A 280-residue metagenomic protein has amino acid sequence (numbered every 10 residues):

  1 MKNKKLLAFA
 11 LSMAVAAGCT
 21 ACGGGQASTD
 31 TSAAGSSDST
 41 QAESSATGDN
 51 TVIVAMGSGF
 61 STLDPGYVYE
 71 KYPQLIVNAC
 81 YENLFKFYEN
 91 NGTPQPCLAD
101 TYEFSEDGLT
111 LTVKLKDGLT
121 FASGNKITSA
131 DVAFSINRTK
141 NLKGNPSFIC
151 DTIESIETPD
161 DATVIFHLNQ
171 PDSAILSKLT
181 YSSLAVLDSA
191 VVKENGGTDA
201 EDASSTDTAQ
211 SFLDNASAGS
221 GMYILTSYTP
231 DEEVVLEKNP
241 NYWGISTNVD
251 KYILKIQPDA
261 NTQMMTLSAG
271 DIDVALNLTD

Functional and structural regions predicted by a protein language model:
M1-V52, P65, R138, F148 (+3 more regions): Short, low-complexity disordered leader/linker segments with a strong preference for bacterial N-terminal type II
G48-S58, D100, T110-K114, V132-I136 (+4 more regions): Short, well-ordered beta-strand elements
A55-F104, N137, A218-G219: N-terminal lobe/hinge region of extracytoplasmic solute-binding protein
F60-Y67, N91-Q95, A174-S177, E233-V235 (+2 more regions): Short, solvent-exposed loop/turn elements at domain surfaces
Y88-E89, S182-S246, K251: Gly/Pro-rich hinge or "lid" segments in bacterial periplasmic/extracellular proteins
D100-K143, P159, I165, Q263-A269: Aromatic- and charge-enriched surface segment that lines or borders ligand/interaction sites
E103, D107, F148-A200: Surface-exposed binding/hinge segments that line and control ligand-binding clefts or catalytic entry sites
N239-D280: Ligand-site clamp/hinge motif
